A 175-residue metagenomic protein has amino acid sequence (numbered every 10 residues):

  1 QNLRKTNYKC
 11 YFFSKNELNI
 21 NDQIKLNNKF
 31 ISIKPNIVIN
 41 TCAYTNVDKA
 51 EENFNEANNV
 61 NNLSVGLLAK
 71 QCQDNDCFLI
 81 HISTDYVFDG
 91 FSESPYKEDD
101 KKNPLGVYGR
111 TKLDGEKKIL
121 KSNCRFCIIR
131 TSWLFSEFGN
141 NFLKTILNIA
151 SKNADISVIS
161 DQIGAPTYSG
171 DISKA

Functional and structural regions predicted by a protein language model:
Q1-I37, G115: N-terminal Rossmann/SDR dinucleotide-binding element
F13, V38-C42, L79-T84, D89 (+1 more regions): SDR active-site strand-loop-helix element
Q23-V60: NAD(P)H-binding glycine-rich loop region in Rossmannoid oxidoreductase-like domains and their noncatalytic homologs
V38, E52-I80, E116: NAD(P)-cofactor binding segment of oxidoreductase domains
N61, Y108, K112, R130: Active-site YXXXK catalytic motif of short-chain dehydrogenase/reductase
G66-L105: Conserved Rossmann-fold NAD(P)-dependent oxidoreductase catalytic core, especially the SDR/UDP-sugar
P104-T111, D161, Y168: The catalytic Tyr-centered alpha-helix of NAD(P)H-dependent dehydrogenases
K117-A165, G170-D171: NAD(P)-dependent short-chain dehydrogenase/reductase
